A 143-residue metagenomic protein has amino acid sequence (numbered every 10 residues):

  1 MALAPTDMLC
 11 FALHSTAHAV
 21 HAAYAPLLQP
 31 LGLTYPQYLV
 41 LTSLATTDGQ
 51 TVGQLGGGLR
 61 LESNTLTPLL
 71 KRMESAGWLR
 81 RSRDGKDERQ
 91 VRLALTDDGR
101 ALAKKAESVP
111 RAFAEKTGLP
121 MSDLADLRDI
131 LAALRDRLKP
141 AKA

Functional and structural regions predicted by a protein language model:
M1-L31, L124-D129, A133-A141: N-terminal leader segment of winged-helix/HTH proteins
A2, R60-S63, F113: Compositionally biased, low-complexity segments enriched in small residues
F11, H18, A22-T65: N-terminal helix-turn-helix DNA-binding core of bacterial DNA-binding proteins
G49, K71-A132: Charged, amphipathic alpha-helical coiled-coil/dimerization segments
P68: DNA-binding alpha-helical recognition surfaces that contact promoter or target DNA
